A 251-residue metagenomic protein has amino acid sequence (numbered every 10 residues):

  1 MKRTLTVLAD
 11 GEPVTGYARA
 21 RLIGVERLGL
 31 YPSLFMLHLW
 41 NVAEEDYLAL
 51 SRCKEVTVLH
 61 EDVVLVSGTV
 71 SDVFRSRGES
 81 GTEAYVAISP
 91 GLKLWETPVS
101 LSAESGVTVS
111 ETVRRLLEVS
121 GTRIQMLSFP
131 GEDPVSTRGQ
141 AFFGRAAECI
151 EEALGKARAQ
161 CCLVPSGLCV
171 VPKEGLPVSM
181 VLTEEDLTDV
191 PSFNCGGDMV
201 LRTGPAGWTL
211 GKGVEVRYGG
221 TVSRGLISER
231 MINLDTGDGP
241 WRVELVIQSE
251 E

Functional and structural regions predicted by a protein language model:
M1-L48, P90, G175-E215, G219-E251: Juxtamembrane "anchor/assembly" segments of surface/extracellular structural proteins
K2, G81-T82, I88-L92, M126-G196: Short beta-strand-centered interaction patches in the first periplasmic/extracellular domains of large envelope
V42-R123: Surface-exposed cap/loop segments at beta↔alpha junctions
E44-E45, R123, K156-Q160, N233-L234: Short beta-strands and strand-coil junctions in structured, solvent-facing domains, enriched
A49, S102-V109, G139-A147, G207: Solvent-exposed, acidic/flexible segments
S71-G78, G139-Q140, L226-G237: Short, compositionally biased
S110-R114, A147-E151, L210: Extracytoplasmic/secreted envelope proteins and their assembly/folding machinery, especially bacterial periplasmic
